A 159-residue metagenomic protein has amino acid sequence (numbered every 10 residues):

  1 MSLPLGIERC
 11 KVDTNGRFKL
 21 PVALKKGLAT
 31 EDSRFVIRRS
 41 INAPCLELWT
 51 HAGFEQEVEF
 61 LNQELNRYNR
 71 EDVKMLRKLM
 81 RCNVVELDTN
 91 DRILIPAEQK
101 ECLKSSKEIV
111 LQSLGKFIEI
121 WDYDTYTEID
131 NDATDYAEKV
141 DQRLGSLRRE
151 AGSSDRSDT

Functional and structural regions predicted by a protein language model:
S2-A43: A positional/architectural concept
G16-L20, D91-I95, I118-I120: Short, structured motif recognition centered on aromatic/hydrophobic residues
A29-C45, C82, E101-Y126: A short beta-strand-loop micro-motif that forms or neighbors metal/cofactor- and ligand-binding patches at active-site
A43-N69, Q142: A low-complexity, Ser/Thr/Gly/Pro-enriched, surface-exposed linker/loop concept that marks segments flanking
E55-E57, Y126-D130: Short, charged/polar, Gly/Pro-enriched secondary-structure boundary elements
Q56, N62-K100: Short, solvent-exposed interaction modules
T134-T159: Acidic/histidine-enriched, glycine/proline-rich intrinsically disordered or flexible terminal extensions
